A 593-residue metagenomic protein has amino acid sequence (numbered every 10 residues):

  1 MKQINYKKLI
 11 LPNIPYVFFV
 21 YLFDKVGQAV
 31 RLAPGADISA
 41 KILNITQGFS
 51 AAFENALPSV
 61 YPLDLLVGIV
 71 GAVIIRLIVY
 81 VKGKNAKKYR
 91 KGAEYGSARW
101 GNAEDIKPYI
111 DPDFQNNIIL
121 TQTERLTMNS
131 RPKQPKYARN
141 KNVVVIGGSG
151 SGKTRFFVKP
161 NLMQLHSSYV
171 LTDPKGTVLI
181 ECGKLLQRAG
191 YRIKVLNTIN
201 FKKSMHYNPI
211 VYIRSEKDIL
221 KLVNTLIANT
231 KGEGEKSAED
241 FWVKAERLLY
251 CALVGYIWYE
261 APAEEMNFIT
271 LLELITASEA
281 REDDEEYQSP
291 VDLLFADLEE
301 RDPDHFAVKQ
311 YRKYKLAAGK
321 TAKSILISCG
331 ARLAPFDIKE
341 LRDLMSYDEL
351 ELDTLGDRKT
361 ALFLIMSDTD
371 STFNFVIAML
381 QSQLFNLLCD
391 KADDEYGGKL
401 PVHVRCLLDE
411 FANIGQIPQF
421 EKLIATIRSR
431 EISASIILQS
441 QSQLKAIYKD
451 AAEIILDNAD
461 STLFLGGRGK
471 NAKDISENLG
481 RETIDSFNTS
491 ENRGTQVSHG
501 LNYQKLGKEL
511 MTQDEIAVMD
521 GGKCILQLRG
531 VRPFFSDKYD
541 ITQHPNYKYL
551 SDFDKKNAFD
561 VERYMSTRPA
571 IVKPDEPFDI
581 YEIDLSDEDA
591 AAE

Functional and structural regions predicted by a protein language model:
M1-S151, R155-V158, K202, N492-R493 (+1 more regions): Basic- and hydrophobic-enriched, low-structure N-terminal and domain-boundary segments that flank ATP-binding catalytic
L9, K25, R139-I432, I447 (+4 more regions): P-loop NTPase motor domains
F49-N55, D64-N117, E216-L226, T270-A277 (+4 more regions): Short alpha-helical interface patches
F114-L120, F375-S382, I475: Conserved long hydrophobic alpha-helices within structured protein cores
L126-P132, K231-F241, D485-K505: Low-complexity, polar-biased intrinsically disordered regions enriched in Pro/Ser/Thr/Gly
I424-I525: Conserved ATP-driven motor cores of ASCE-family P-loop NTPases powering translocation/secretion/packaging/pilus
